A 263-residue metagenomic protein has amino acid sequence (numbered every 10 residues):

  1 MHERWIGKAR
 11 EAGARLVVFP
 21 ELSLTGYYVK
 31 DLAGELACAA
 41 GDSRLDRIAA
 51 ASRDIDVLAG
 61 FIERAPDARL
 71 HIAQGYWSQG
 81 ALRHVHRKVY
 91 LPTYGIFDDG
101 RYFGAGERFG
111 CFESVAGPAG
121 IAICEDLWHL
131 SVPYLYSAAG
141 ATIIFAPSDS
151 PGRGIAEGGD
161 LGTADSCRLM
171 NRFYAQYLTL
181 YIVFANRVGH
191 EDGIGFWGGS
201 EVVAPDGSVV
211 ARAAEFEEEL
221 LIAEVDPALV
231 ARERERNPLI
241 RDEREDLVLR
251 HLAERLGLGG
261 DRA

Functional and structural regions predicted by a protein language model:
E3-K88, S150-F173, Y177-L180: Cys-nucleophile CN-hydrolase/nitrilase-fold catalytic domain and related Cys-dependent amidase chemistry that acts on
A40-L58, C124-L220: CN hydrolase (nitrilase-like) catalytic-core segments centered on the catalytic cysteine and neighboring Lys/Glu
A40-S43, A65-M170, E235-L239: Active-site catalytic loop in hydrolytic enzyme cores
A59-F61, I72-Y76, G110, S200-V202 (+1 more regions): Short beta-strand scaffold segments in enzyme catalytic cores
R64, V89-Y90, P151, G189 (+2 more regions): Residue-level detector of flexible, active-site-proximal loop/helix-junction positions within diverse enzyme catalytic
S78, P227-L229: Non-catalytic surface loops within mature trypsin-like serine protease
H86, F112, A185, A213 (+1 more regions): Hydrophobic residues at beta-strand termini and immediately following loops that shape nucleotide-binding pockets
A231-A263: A short C-terminal boundary segment appended to hydrolase-like catalytic domains
